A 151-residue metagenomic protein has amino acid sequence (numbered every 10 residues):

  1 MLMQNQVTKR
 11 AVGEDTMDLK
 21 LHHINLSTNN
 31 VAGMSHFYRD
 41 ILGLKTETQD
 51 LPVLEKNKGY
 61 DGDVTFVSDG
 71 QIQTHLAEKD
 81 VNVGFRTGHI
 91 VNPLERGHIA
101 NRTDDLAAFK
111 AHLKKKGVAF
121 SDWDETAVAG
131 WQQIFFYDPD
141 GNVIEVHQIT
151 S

Functional and structural regions predicted by a protein language model:
L2-M17, N101, K110-S151: Vicinal oxygen chelate
T16, K56-N57, T65-F66, I90-V91 (+1 more regions): Short secondary-structure boundary/capping segments
K20-N30, G62-S68, R86-H112, Q132-Y137: Vicinal oxygen chelate
N25-Q73: Core segments of cupin and vicinal oxygen chelate
G33-H36, D40, A107-K115: Replace "anionic and nucleotidyl ligands
L51-K56, N82-T87, D122: A short, acidic/glycine-rich surface segment
G70-T74, V81-V83, L106: Short, charged/polar surface micro-motifs in flexible loops or helix N-caps
